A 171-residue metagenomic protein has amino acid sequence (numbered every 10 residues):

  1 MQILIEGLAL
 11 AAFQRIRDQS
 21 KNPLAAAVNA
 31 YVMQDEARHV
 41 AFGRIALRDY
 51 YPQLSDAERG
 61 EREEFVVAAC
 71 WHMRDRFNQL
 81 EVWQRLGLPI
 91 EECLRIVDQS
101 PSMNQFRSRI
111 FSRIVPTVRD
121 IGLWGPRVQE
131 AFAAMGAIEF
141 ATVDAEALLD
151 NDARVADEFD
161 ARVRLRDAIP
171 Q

Functional and structural regions predicted by a protein language model:
M1-Q19, M73-E81, L86, I90: Alpha-helical bundle segments that constitute or directly flank the non-heme di-iron/ferroxidase center
Q2-F13, A26-G43: Alpha-helical membrane segments in multi-pass integral membrane proteins
F13-Y31, I45-E61, L88-I96: Inter-helical turn/loop segments and adjacent helix faces that build the functional surface of alpha-helical bundle
H39, G43-R48, L80, I110: Charged/polar, low-hydrophobicity segments characteristic of intrinsically disordered regions and flexible loops
D56-Q171: Extended, helix-rich structural scaffolds rather than catalytic motifs
